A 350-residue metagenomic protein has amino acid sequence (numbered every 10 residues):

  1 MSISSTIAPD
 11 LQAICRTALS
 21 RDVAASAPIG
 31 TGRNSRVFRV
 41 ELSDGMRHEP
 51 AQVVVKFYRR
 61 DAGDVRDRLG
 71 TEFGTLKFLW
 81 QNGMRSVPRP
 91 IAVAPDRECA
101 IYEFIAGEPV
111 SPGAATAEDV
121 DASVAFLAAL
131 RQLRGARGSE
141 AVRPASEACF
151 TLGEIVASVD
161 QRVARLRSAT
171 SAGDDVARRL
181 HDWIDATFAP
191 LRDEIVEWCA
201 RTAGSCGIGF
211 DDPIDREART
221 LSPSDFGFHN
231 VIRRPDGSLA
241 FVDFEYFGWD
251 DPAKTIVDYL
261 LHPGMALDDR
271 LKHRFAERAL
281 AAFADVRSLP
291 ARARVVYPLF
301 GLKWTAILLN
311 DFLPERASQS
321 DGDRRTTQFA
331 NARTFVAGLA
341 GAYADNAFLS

Functional and structural regions predicted by a protein language model:
T6-S20, G135-S224, D285, L289 (+1 more regions): An alpha-helical support segment within catalytic cores of ATP-dependent transferases
L19-P28: Conserved N-terminal boundary motif of the eukaryotic protein kinase catalytic domain
A27-A172: ATP-binding pocket architecture of kinase catalytic cores
I29-V55, C199-T255: Active-site acidic catalytic loop and adjacent metal/ATP-binding pocket of ATP-dependent phosphoryl transfer enzymes
E72, E118-D119, A240, V257-L260: Glycine-rich, phosphate-binding/catalytic loops in enzymes
D119-A122, R179-W198, F275, D321-G338: Extended, well-ordered alpha-helical scaffold segments
P252-D285, P298-S318: Active-site activation/catalytic loop segments of kinase-like enzymes and analogous catalytic loops in related
W304-S350: ATP/Mg2+ or Mg2+-diphosphate-binding catalytic cores that bind nucleotide phosphates or diphosphates via glycine-rich
